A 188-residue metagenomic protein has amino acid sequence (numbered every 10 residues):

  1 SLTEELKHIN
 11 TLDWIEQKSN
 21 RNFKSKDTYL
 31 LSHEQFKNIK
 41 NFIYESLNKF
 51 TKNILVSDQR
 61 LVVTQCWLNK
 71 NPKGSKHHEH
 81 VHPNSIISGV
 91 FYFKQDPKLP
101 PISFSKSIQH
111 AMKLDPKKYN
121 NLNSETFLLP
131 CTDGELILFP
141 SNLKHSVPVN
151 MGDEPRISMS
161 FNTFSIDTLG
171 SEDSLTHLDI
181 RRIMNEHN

Functional and structural regions predicted by a protein language model:
S1-Q59, K76, H177-H187: Non-heme Fe(II)/2-oxoglutarate
D58-R60, V81-S85, M151-P155: A generic structural micro-feature
L61-N69: A short glycine-rich, His/Asp/Glu-containing loop-to-beta-strand
V63, S124, E154-S158: Short edge beta-strand segments in beta-sheet-rich domains
L68-L138, P148, S165-H177: Catalytic core of non-heme Fe(II) oxygenases with the double-stranded beta-helix
K144, P148-S158: Ligand-binding loop in jelly-roll beta-barrel domains
P155-S158, N162-N188: Non-heme Fe(II)/2-oxoglutarate
